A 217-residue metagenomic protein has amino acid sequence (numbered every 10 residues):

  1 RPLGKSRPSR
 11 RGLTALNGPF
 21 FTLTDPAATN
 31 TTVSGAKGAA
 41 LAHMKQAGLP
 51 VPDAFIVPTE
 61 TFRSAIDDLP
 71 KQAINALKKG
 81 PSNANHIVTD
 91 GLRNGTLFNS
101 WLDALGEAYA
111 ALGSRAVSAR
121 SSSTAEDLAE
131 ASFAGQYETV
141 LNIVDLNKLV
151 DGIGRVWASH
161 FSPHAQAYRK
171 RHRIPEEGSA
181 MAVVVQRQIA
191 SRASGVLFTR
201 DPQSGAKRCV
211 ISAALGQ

Functional and structural regions predicted by a protein language model:
P2-V184, A193: N-terminal beta-alpha lobe that positions the nucleotide/phosphoryl donor in ATP/NTP-coupled carboxylate activation
S123, R187-I189, P202, L215: Short, flexible loop/turn elements at secondary-structure junctions
A134, T199-P202: Short intrinsically disordered coil segments
V185, F198-T199: Contiguous beta-strand/loop segments that form the cofactor/metal-binding neighborhood of enzyme cores
S191-L197: Phosphate/diphosphate-binding loops
I211-Q217: Short, His- and charge-rich active-site/binding loops that engage polyanionic ligands
